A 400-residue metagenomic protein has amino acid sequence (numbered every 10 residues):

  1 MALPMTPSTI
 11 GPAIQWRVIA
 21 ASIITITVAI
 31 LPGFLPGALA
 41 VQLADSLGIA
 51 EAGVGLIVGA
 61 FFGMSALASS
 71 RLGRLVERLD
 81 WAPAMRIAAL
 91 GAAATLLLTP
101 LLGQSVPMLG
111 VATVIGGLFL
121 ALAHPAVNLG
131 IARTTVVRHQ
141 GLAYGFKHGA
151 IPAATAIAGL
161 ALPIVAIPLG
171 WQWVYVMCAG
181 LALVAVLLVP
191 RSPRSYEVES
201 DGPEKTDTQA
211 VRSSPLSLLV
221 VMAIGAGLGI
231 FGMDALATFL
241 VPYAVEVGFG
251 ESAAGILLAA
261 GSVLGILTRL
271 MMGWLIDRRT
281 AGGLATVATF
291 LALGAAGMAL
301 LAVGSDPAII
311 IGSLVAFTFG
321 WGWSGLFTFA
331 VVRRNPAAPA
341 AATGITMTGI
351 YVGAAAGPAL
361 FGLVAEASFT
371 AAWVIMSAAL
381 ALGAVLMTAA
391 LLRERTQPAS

Functional and structural regions predicted by a protein language model:
P36-G37, L218-A259, I266: Extracytoplasmic gate region of multi-pass secondary transporters
L67-G103: Conserved MFS/SLC helix-loop-helix module at the cytosolic interface between two early adjacent transmembrane helices
A68-D80, T268-A281: Helix-to-loop junctions at the C-terminal end of transmembrane segments in multipass secondary transporters
R78-A89, R278-L291: Cytoplasmic membrane-interface "Motif A"-like loop-to-helix N-cap segments of 12-TM Major Facilitator Superfamily
L90-Q104, A292-S305: C-terminal ends and interior cores of transmembrane alpha-helices in multi-pass membrane transporters/permeases
A112-A150: Cytoplasmic helix-loop-helix junction between adjacent transmembrane helices in 12-TM secondary transporters
G282-F327: C-terminal transmembrane helical hairpin of 12-TM major facilitator-type secondary transporters
A337-F369, M376: A late C-terminal transmembrane helix in Major Facilitator Superfamily
